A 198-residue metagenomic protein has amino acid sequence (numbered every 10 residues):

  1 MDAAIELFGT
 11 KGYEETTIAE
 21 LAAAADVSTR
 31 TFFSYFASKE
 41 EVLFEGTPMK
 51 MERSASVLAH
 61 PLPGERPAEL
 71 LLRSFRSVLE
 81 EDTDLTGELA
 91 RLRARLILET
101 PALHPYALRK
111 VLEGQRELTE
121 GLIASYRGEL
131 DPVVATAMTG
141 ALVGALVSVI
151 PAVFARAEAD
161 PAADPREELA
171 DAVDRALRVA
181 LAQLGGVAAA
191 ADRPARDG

Functional and structural regions predicted by a protein language model:
A3-F8, S54, L71, A107: Short hydrophobic clusters on alpha-helical segments that form packing/core surfaces in small helical domains
L7-E41: Helix-turn-helix
I18, T47-S54: Short, basic, alpha-helical segments at the C-terminal edge of helix-turn-helix-like DNA-binding modules
K50, F75, K110-G114, L118 (+2 more regions): Hydrophobic/aromatic residues within well-ordered alpha-helical segments
E52-R93: Hydrophobic alpha-helical connector segments
E69-R73, A137-G144, D171, R175: Amphipathic alpha-helical interaction segments
P101-R127, V133-T136, G140, S148: Amphipathic alpha-helical packing segments from all-alpha helical-bundle domains
E120, A152-G198: C-terminal peripheral helix-coil segments that are non-catalytic and often amphipathic
